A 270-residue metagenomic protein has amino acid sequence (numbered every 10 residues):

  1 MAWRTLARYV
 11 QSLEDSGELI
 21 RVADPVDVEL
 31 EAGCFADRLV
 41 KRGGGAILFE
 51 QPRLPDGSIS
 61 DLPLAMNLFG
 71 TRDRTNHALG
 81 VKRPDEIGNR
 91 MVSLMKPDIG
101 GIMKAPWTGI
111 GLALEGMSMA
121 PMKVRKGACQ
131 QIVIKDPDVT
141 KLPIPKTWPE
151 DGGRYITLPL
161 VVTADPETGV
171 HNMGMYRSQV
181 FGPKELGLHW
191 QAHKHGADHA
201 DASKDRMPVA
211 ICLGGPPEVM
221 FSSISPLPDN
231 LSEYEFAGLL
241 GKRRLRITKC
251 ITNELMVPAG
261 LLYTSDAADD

Functional and structural regions predicted by a protein language model:
M1-S265: Extended, highly charged
D266-D270: A short, hydrophobic C-terminal helix/tail in secreted or cell-surface proteins
